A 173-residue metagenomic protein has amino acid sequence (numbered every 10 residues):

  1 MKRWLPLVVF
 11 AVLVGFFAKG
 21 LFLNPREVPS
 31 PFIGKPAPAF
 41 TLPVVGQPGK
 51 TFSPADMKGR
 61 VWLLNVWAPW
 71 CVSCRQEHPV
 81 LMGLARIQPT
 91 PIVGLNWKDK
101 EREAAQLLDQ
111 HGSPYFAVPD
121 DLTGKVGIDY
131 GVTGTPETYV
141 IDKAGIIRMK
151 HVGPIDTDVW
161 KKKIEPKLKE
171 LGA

Functional and structural regions predicted by a protein language model:
M1-P43, A173: N-terminal targeting signals for export/organelle localization
K2-W4, R75-Q76, V132: Hydrophobic alpha-helical transmembrane segments of integral membrane proteins, especially lipid-exposed positions
F22-N24, P43-G49, V118-D121: Short gly/ser/thr-rich secondary-structure transition/capping motifs
F40-W62: A short beta-strand-turn-helix
R60-W62, V66-W70, G134: Short pre-active-site segment immediately N-terminal to redox-active cysteine/selenocysteine motifs in thiol-based
L63-L64, I92, T138: Hydrophobic beta-strand anchors of alpha/beta hydrolase catalytic cores
R75-G112, L122-I128, K162: Structural microenvironment flanking redox-active thiols in thiol-disulfide oxidoreductases
D109-P114, D121-G172: Thiol/disulfide oxidoreductase modules built on the thioredoxin-like
